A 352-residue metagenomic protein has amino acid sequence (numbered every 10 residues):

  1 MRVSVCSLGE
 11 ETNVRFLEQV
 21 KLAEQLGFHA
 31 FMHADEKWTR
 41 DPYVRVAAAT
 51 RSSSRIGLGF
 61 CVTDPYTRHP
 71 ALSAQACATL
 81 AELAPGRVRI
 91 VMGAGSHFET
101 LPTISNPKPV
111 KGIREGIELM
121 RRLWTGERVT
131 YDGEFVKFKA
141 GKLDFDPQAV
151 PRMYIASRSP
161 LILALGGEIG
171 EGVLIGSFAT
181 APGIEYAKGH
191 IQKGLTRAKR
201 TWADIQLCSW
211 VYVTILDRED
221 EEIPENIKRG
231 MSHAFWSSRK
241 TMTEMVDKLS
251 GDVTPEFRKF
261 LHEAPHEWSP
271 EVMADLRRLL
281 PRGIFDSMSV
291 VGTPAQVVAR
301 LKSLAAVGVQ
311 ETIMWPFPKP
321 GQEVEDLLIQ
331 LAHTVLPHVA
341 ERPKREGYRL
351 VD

Functional and structural regions predicted by a protein language model:
M1-C61, P151, E346-D352: N-terminal beta1-alpha1-beta2 module of alpha/beta enzyme domains
R2-V14, T63-P70, P147-R158, V213-L216 (+1 more regions): Active-site mouth loops of central-metabolism enzymes
V3-S7, F31-H33, L58-C61, V88-M92 (+4 more regions): Hydrophobic faces of well-ordered beta-strands that scaffold small-molecule active sites in alpha/beta enzyme cores
E11-A23, A76, S157-L165, P294-S303: Short, acidic/polar
E24, V46-G57, C77-V88, G167 (+2 more regions): Acidic (Asp/Glu)-rich catalytic clusters
G27, A49, L80, M120 (+5 more regions): Conserved, mostly hydrophobic/aromatic
Y43-T63, T67, L123, L328-E346: Alpha-helix-loop-beta-strand connector modules within alpha/beta enzyme cores
P107-L143, I184-S303, E341-D352: An alpha-helical appendage that flanks or caps ligand/catalytic pockets
